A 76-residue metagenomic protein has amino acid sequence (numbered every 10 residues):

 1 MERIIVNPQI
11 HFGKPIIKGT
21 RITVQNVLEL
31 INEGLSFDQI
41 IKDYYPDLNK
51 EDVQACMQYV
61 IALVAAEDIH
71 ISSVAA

Functional and structural regions predicted by a protein language model:
M1-I16: Short, Lys/Arg-enriched N-terminal segment that forms or immediately precedes the first helix of a structured domain
G19: Anion-recognition interface
T23-A76: Long, charge-rich, low-complexity alpha-helical segments
